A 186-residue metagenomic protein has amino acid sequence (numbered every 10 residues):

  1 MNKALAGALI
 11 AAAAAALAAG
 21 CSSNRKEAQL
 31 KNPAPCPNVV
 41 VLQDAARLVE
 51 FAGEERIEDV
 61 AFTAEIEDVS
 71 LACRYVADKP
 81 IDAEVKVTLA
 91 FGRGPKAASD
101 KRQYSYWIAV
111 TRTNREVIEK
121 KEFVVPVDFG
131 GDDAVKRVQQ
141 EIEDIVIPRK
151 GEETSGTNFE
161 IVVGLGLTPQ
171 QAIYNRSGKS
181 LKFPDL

Functional and structural regions predicted by a protein language model:
M1-L9: Bacterial N-terminal signal peptides that target proteins for export
L17-G20: C-terminal motif of bacterial Sec signal peptides marking the signal peptidase cleavage site
S22-R25: Bacterial signal peptide processing site
Q29-E54: Post-signal peptide N-terminal segment of mature Sec-exported envelope proteins
L30-P33, I118-L186: Helix-rich interaction surfaces within compact, conserved domain-sized segments that mediate assembly or partner
R56-D78: Low-complexity, acidic Ser/Thr/Pro/Gly-rich terminal tails and inter-domain linkers that flank the onset of structured
V76-K120: Mid-length scaffold segments of soluble, non-membrane domains
